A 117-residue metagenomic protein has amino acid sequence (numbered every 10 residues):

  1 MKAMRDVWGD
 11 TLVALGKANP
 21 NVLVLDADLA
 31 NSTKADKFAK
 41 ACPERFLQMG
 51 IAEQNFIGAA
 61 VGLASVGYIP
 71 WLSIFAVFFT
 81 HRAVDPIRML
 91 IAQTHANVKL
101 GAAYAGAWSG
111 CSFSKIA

Functional and structural regions predicted by a protein language model:
M1-A117: Thiamine diphosphate
